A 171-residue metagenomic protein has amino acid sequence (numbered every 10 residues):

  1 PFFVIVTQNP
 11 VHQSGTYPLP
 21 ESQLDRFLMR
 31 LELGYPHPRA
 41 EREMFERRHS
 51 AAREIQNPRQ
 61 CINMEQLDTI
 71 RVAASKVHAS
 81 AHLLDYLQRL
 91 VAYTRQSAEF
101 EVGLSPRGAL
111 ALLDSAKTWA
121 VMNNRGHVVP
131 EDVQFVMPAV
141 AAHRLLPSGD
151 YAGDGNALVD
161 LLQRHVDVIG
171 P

Functional and structural regions predicted by a protein language model:
P1-I62, D68-V77, K117-W119: Canonical AAA+ ATPase core
T16, G34, R59-Q60, K76-S80 (+3 more regions): Alpha-helix initiation/capping motif
M44-F45, L87, V91, V136-A141: Short alpha-helical scaffolding segments that buttress acidic/His motifs in well-ordered protein cores
E46, S50, V72-A79, A92 (+4 more regions): Generic surface-pattern signal
N57-L112: Conserved AAA+ ATPase small/helical "lid" subdomain
Q96-P171: C-terminal engagement/docking regions of AAA+ P-loop ATPases
